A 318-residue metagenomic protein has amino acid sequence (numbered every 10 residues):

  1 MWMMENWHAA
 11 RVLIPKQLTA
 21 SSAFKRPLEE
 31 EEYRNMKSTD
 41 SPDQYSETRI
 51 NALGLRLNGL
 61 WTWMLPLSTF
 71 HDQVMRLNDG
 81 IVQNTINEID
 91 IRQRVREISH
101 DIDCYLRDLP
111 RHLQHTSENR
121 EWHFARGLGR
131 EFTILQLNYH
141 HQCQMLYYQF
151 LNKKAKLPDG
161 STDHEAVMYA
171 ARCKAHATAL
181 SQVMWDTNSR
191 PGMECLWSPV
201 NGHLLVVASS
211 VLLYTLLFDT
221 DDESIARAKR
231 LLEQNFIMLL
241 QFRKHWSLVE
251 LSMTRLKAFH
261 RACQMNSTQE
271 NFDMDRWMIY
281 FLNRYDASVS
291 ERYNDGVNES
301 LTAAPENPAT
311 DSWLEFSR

Functional and structural regions predicted by a protein language model:
M1-A23, I50-D108, E121-F218, S224-E233 (+3 more regions): Extended, leucine-rich alpha-helical cores of fungal transcription factors
Q17, E29, S68, H112 (+1 more regions): Intrinsically disordered, low-complexity segments enriched in proline/serine/threonine
S21-Y33: Active-site oxyanion/phosphate-handling segment shared across diverse enzymes
Y33-N35, P158-D159, L204, M265 (+1 more regions): Short, intrinsically disordered/low-complexity patches at protein termini and at juxtamembrane boundaries
R34-T48: A short, charged helix-loop
R107-P110, Q114, W185-D186, L240 (+1 more regions): Helix-capping and short linker residues that terminate individual alpha-solenoid repeat units
H115-E121: Long, charged, glycine-rich C-terminal linkers/tails
M168, A226-R318: C-terminal, low-complexity intrinsically disordered regions in eukaryotic proteins
